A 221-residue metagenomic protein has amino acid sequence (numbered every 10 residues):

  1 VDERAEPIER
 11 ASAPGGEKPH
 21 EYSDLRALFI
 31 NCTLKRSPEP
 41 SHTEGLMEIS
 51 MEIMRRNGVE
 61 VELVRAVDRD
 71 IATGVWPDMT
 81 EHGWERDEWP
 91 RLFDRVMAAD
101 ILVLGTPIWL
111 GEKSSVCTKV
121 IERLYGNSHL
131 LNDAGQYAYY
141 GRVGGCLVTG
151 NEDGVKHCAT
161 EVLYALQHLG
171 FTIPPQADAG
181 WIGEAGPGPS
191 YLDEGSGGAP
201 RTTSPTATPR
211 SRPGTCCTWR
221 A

Functional and structural regions predicted by a protein language model:
V1-A134, S196-A221: N-terminal beta1-alpha1-beta2 submodule of the flavodoxin-like/Rossmannoid cofactor-binding fold
Y22, Y125, Y137-Y140, Y164 (+1 more regions): Sequence-level detector for tyrosine residue identity
S41, D133-E184, S204-A207: Short, glycine-/small-residue-rich phosphate/pyrophosphate-handling segment
G183-P200: Short helix/strand-capping connector loops at secondary-structure junctions
